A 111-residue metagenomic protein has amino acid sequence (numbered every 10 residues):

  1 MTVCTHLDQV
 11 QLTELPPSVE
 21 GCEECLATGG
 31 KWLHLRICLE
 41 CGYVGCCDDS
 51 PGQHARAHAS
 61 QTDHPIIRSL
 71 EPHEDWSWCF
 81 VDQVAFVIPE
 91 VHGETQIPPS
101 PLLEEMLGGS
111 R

Functional and structural regions predicted by a protein language model:
V3-V10, P16-V19, T28, G45-R111: Cys/His-rich, Zn2+-coordinating zinc-finger modules
E20-E23, R36, V44-G45: Cys/His-enriched microdomains
C22-C25, C38-L39, C79: Short cysteine-rich clusters marking metal-coordination/redox-active sites
G30-L39: Canonical RING-type zinc finger of E3 ubiquitin-protein ligases
C38-C41, S50: Short, flexible beta-strand-to-coil junctions
